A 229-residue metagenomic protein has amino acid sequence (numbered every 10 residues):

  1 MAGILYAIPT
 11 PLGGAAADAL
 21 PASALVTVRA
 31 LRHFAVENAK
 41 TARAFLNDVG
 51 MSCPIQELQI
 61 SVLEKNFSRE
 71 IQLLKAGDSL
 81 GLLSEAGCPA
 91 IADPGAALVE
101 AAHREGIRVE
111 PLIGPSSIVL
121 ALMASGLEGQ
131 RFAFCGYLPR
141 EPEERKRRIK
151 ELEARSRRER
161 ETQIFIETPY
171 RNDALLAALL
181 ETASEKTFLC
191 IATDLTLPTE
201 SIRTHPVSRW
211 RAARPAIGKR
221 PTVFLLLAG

Functional and structural regions predicted by a protein language model:
M1-L63: Glycine-rich, flexible N-terminal cofactor/catalytic loop recognition
A2, Y6, A97-R155: Class I SAM-dependent methyltransferase SAM-binding "motif I" and its flanking Rossmann-like core
A2-Y6, S61, D78-S79, R158-G229: A contiguous loop/helix-start segment that scaffolds small-molecule binding in enzyme catalytic cores
V28-F34, G106-E110, T162-Q163: Short active-site oxyanion
V36-E37, S84, V109-G114, F165 (+1 more regions): General beta-strand structural signal in soluble alpha/beta enzymes
K40-A42, G87, S117, R171: Alpha-helix capping/helix-boundary segments
S61-S68, L138-P142: Conserved helicase motor
E64-V109: Glycine/small-residue-rich loop that forms an oxyanion/phosphate-binding "nest" at active or ligand-binding sites
